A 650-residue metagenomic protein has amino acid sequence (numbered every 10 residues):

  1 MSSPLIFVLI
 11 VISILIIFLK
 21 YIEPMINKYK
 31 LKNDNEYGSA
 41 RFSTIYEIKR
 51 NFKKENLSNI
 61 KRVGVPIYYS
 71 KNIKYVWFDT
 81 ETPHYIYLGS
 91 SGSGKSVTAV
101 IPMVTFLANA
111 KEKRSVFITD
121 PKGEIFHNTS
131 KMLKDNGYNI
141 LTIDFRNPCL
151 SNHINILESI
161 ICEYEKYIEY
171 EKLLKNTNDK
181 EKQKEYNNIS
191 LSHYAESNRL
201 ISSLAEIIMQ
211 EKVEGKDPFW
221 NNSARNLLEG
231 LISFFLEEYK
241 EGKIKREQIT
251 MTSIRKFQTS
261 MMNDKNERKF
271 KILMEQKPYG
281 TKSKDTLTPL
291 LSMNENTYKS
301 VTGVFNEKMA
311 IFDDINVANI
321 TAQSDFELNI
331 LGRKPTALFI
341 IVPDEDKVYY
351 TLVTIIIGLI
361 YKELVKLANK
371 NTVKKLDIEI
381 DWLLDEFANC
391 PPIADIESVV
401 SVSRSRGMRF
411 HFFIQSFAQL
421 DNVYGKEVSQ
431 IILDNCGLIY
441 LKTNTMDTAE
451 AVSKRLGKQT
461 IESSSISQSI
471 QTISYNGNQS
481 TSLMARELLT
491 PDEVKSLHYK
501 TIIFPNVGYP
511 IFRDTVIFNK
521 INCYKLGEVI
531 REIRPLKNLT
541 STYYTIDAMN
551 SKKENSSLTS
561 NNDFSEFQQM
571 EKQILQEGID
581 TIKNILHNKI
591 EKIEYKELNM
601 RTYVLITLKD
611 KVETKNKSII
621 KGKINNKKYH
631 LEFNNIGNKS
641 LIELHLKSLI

Functional and structural regions predicted by a protein language model:
M1-S93, V97-T105, A110-E112, S469 (+3 more regions): Basic- and hydrophobic-enriched, low-structure N-terminal and domain-boundary segments that flank ATP-binding catalytic
S70-N72, V76-M408, V423, E493-H498 (+3 more regions): P-loop NTPase motor domains
M132-K134, I330-G332, S429-D434, G622-N625: Short, conserved catalytic or adaptor-binding loops enriched in Gly and charged residues
Y186, V604-I606, I620-G622: Short linear proline/tyrosine/threonine-rich motifs used for host-factor recruitment and membrane trafficking/assembly
V400-V402, R406-I503: Conserved ATP-driven motor cores of ASCE-family P-loop NTPases powering translocation/secretion/packaging/pilus
Q568-I579, K583-H587, E591, K621 (+2 more regions): Residue-level detector of alpha-helical secondary structure
N588-T602: Short edge beta-strands and adjacent turn/loop segments
E613-L644: Intrinsically disordered, low-complexity regulatory segments enriched in Ser/Thr/Pro and charged residues
